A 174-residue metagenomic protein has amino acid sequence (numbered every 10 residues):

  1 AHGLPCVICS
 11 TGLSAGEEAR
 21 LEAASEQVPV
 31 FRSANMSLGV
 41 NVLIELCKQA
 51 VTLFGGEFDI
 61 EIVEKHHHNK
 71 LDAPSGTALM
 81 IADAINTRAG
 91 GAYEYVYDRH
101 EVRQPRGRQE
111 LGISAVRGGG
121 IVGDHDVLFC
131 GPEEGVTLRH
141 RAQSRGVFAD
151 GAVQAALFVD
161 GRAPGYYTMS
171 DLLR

Functional and structural regions predicted by a protein language model:
A1-L4, C9-R32, L38-A50: Rossmann-fold NAD(P)-binding glycine/threonine-rich loop
G56-R174: C-terminal substrate-binding/catalytic lobe of Rossmann-fold NAD(P)-dependent oxidoreductases
